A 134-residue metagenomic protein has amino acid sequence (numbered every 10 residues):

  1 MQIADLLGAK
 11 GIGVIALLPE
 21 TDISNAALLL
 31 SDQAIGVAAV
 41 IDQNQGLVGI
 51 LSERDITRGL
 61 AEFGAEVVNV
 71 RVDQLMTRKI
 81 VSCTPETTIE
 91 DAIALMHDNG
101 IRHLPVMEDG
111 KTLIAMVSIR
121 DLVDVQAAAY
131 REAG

Functional and structural regions predicted by a protein language model:
M1-G13, S52-H97, L113-I114, S118-G134: Tandem CBS (Bateman) regulatory domains
Q2-E20, D42-G46, E108-T112: Short, charged helix-to-loop "capping" segments that act as catalytic/coupling loops
A16-A34, V40-I41, C83-G100, M107-E108 (+1 more regions): The conserved cystathionine-beta-synthase
A27-L29, Q43-Q45, F63-A65, L75: Short hydrophobic/aromatic-rich motifs at helix boundaries and adjacent loops
L30-Q33, A38-R54, M96, L104-R120: A glycine-centered beta-loop-beta connector
